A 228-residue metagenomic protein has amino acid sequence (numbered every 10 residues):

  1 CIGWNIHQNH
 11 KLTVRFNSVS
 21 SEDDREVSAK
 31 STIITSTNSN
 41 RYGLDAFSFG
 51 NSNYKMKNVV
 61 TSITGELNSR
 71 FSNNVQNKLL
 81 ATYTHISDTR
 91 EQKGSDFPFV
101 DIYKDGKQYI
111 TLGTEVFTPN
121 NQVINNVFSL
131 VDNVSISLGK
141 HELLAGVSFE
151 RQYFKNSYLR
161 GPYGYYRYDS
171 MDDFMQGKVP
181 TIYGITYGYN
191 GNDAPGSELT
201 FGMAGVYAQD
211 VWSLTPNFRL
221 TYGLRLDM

Functional and structural regions predicted by a protein language model:
I6-Q209: Replace "related TpsB outer-membrane translocases also match" with "some related outer-membrane beta-barrels such as
V206-A208, F218-M228: Extended, hydrophobic alpha-helical segments in both membrane/secreted and soluble proteins
W212: Extracellular/periplasmic metallocenter environments
